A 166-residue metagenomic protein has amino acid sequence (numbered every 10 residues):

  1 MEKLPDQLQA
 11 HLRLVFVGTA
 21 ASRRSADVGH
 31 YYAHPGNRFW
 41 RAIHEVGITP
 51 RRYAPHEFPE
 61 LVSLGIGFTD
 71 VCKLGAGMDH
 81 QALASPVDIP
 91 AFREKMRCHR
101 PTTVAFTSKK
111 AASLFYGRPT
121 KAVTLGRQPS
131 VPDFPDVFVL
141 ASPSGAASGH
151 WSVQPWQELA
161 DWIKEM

Functional and structural regions predicted by a protein language model:
E2-R13, H34-P35, M78-R93, P119-M166: C-terminal capping/extension of enzyme domains
K3-Q9, R52-L61, K95: Short amphipathic alpha-helices and their capping/turn segments at secondary-structure boundaries
R13-T19: Short, hydrophobic/glycine-enriched beta-strand segments
T19, V71-K73, A141-S142: Short loop/turn segments at strand-loop or loop-helix junctions that form parts of catalytic or ligand-binding pockets
R24-A84: Short, surface-exposed acidic-centric catalytic microdomains
H30, A111-A112, S144-A147: Short histidine/acidic/glycine/proline-rich micro-motifs that form metal- and phosphate-coordinating active-site loops
S63-T120: Internal catalytic-core helix/loop-beta-alpha segment that presents or stabilizes conserved functional determinants
